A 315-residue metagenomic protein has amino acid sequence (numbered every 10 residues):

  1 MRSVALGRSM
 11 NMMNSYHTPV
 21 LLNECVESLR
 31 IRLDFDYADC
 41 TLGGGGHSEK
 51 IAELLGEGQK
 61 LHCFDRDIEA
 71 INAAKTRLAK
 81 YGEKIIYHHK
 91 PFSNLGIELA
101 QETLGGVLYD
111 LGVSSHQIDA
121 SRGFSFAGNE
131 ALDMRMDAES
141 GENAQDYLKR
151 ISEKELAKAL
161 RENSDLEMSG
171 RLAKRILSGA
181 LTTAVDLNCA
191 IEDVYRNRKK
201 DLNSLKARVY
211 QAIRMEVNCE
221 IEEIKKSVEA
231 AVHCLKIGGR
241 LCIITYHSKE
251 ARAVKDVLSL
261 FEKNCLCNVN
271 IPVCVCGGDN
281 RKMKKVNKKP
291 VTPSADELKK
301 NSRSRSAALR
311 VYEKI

Functional and structural regions predicted by a protein language model:
R2-I315: S-adenosyl-L-methionine-dependent methyltransferase catalytic core, i.e., the SAM/SAH-binding region
